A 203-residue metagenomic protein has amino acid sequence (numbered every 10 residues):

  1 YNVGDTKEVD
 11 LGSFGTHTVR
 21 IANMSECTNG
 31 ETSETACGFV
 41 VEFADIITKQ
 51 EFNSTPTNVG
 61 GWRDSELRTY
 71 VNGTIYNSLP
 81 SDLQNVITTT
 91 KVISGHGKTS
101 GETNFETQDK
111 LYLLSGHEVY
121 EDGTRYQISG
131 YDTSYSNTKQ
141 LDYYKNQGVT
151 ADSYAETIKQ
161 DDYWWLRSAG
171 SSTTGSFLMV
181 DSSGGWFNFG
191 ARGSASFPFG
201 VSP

Functional and structural regions predicted by a protein language model:
Y1-S202: Collagenous Gly-X-Y triple-helix signature in extracellular proteins
